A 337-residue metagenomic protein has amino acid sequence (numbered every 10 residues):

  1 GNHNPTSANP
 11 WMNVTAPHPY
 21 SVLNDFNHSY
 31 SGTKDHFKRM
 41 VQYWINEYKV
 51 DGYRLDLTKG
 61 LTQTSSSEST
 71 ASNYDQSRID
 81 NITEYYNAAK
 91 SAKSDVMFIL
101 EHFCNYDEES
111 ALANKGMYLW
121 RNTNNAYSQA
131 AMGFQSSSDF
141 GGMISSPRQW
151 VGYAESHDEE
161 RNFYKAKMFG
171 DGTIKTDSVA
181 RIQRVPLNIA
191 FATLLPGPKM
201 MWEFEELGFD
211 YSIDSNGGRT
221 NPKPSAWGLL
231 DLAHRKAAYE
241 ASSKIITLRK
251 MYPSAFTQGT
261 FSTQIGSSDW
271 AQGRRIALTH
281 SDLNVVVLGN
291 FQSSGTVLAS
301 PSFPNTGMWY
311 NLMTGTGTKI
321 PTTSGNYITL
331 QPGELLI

Functional and structural regions predicted by a protein language model:
G1, F37, V41, Y53-L57: Extended, hydrophobic alpha-helical segments in both membrane/secreted and soluble proteins
G1-Y30, M40-I45, T62-Q76, T220-A226: Aromatic- and acidic-residue-enriched carbohydrate-binding clefts of CAZyme catalytic domains
N46-D51, L57-E159, S178-R181, A190-L194 (+5 more regions): Active-site-proximal helices and loops of the catalytic beta/alpha 8
N162-S178: Short, basic, glycine/proline-bearing loop/turn elements
V185-P186: Conserved interdomain hinge at the start of the Helicase C-terminal
